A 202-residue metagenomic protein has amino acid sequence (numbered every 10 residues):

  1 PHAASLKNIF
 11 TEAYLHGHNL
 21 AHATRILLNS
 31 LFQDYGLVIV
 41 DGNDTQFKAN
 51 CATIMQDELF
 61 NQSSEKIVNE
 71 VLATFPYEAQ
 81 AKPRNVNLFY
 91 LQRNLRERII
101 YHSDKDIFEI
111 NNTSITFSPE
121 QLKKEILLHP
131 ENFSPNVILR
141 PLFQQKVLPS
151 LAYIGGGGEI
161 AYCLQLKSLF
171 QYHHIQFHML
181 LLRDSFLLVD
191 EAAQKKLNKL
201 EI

Functional and structural regions predicted by a protein language model:
P1-I202: N-terminal targeting/trafficking signals and adjacent low-complexity tails
